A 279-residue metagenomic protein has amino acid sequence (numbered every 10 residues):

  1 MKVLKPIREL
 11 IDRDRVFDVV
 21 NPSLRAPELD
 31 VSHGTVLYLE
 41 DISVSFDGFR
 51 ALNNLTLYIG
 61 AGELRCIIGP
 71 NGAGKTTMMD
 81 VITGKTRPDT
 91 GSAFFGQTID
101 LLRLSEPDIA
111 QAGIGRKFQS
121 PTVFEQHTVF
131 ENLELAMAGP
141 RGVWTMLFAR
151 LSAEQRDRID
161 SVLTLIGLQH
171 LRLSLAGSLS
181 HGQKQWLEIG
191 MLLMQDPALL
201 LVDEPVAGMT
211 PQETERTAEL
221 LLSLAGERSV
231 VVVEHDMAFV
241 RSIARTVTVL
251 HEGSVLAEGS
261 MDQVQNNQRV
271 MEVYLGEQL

Functional and structural regions predicted by a protein language model:
M1-S43, Q278-L279: ABC-family P-loop ATPase nucleotide-binding domain
N21, P27, M146-L171, A198 (+1 more regions): Conserved ABC ATPase "signature" region
I68-P70: The feature captures the beta-strand-to-loop junction immediately N-terminal to the Walker
T83: Helix-to-loop junction immediately C-terminal to a conserved catalytic motif
S92-Q111: ABC ATPase NBD Q-loop/coupling interface
L200-E204: Catalytic Walker B motif of ABC-type/P-loop ATPase nucleotide-binding domains
T214-G226: Helical segment within the ABC ATPase nucleotide-binding domain
